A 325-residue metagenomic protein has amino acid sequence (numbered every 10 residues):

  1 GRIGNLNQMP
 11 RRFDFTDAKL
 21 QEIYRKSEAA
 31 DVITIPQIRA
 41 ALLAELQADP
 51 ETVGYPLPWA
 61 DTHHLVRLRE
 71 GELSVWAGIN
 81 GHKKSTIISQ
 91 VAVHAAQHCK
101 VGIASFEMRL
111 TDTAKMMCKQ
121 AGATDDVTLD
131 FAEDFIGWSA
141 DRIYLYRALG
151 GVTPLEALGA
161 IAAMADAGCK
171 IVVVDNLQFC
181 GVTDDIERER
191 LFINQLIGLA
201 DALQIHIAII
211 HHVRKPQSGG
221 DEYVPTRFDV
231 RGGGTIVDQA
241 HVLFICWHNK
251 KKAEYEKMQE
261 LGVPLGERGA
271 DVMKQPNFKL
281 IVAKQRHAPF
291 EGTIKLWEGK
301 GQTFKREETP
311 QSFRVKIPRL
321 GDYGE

Functional and structural regions predicted by a protein language model:
G1-A18, V53, H64, H98-I186 (+2 more regions): Conserved inter-motif catalytic segment of the P-loop NTP-binding fold
N7-R39, I136, P154-C169, D201-L203 (+1 more regions): C-terminal regions of RecA-like/P-loop NTPase motor modules
E22-A123: The Walker A/P-loop phosphate-binding site
H63, A77, S89-V93, G102 (+8 more regions): Generic hydrophobic alpha-helical scaffold/packing signal
S74, G102-A104, Y144-Y146, A208 (+1 more regions): Hydrophobic/aromatic beta-strand patches that form the interior of the parallel beta-sheet core in alpha/beta enzyme
K83-K84, R109-T113, F179-T183, K215-G219 (+2 more regions): Flexible loop/turn segments at secondary-structure boundaries
V173-V174, I205-H212: Structural recognition of the conserved hydrophobic beta-strand(s) that form the central parallel beta-sheet of P-loop
I186-Q195, T226-V230: Charged helix-capping and loop-helix junction motifs
